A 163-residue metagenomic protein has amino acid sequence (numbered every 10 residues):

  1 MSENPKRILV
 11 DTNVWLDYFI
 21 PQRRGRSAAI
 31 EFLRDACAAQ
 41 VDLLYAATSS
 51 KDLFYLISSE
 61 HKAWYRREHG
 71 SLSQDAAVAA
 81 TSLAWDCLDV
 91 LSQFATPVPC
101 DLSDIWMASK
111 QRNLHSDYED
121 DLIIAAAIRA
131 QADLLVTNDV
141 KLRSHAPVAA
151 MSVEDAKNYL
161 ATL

Functional and structural regions predicted by a protein language model:
M1-E3, R7, I124-L163: Acidic, PIN/NYN-like endoribonuclease modules and their adjacent C-terminal/linker elements
M1-T48, I57-R66, A130, L160-L163: Short, well-structured N-terminal submotif of metal-dependent ribonuclease cores
I30-R34, W85-L88, I123-I124: Short amphipathic alpha-helical segments and helix-helix/interface helices
V41-D42, A95, D133, V148: A structural micro-motif
S59-F94: Helix-adjacent hinge/juxtasegments
A80-W106, L142-L163: Short acidic, glycine/proline-enriched helix-loop-strand junctions
S92-L134, V140: Active-site neighborhoods of divalent-metal-dependent phosphate/nucleic-acid chemistry enzymes
